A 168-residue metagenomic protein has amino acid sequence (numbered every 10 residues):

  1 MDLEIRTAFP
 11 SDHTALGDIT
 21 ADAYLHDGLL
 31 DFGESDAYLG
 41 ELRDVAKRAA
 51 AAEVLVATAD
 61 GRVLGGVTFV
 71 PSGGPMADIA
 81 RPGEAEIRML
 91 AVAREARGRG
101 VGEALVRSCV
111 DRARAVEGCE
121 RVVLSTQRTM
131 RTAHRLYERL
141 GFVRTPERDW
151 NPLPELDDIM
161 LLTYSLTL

Functional and structural regions predicted by a protein language model:
E4-D18: A short beta-loop-alpha structural element at the N-terminal edge of CoA-dependent acyl/N-acetyltransferase catalytic
F9, G83-A85, C119-V123, Q127-R131 (+1 more regions): C-terminal "cap" of GNAT-fold acetyltransferases
G17-V45: Conserved GNAT-fold acetyl-CoA-binding loop/helix
D44-V56, E86: A short helix-loop-beta-strand connector motif used in the catalytic cores of GNAT acetyltransferases and, in some
V56, R62-P71, E86, A91: Conserved beta-strand in the GNAT
A57, I87-A91, G98-V106: Glycine-rich acyl-CoA binding loop
D78-R94, S125: Conserved acetyl-CoA binding element of GNAT-fold acetyltransferases
A104-R121: Conserved acyl-CoA
